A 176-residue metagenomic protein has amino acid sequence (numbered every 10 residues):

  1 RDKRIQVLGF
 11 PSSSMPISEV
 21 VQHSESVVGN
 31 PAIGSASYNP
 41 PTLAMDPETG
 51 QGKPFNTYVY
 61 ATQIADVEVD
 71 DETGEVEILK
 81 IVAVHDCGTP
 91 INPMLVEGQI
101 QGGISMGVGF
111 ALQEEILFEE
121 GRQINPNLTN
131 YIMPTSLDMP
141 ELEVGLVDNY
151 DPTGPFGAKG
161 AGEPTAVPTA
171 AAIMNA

Functional and structural regions predicted by a protein language model:
R1-A176: C-terminal catalytic domains of large/alpha subunits in multi-subunit enzymes
